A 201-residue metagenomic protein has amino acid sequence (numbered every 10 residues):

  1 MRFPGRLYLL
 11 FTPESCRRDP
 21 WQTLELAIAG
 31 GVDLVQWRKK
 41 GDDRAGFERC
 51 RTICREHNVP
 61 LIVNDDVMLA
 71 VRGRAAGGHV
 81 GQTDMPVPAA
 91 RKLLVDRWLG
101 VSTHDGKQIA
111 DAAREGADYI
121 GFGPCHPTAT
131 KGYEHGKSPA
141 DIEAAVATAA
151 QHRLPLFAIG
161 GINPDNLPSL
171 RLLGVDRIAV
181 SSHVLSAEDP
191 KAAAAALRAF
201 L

Functional and structural regions predicted by a protein language model:
M1-D84, K92-Y119, E134-K137, A144-A147 (+3 more regions): Conserved N-terminal beta1-alpha1 strand-loop-helix module at the mouth
V87: Generic structural marker for isolated residues within well-ordered, non-membrane alpha-helices of soluble domains
D118-C125, S181: Non-cysteine beta-strand/loop elements that form the S-adenosyl-L-methionine
C125-P127, I162-P164: Short acidic/polar capping segments at secondary-structure boundaries
L173-A179: Internal alpha/beta core interface subdomains
